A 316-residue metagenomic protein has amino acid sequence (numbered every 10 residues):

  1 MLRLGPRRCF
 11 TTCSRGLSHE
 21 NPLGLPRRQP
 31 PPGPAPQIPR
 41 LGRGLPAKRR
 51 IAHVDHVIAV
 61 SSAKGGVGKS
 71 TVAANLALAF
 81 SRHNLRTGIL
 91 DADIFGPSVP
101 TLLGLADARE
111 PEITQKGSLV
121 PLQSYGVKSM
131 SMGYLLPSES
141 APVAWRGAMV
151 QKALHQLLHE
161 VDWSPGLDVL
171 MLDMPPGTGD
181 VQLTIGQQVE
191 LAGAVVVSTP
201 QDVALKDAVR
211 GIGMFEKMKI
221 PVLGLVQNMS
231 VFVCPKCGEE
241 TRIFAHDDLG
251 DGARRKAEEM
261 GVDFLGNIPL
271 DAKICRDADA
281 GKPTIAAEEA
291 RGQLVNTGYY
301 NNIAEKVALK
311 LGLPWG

Functional and structural regions predicted by a protein language model:
L2-G5, F10-L45, I212-G316: C-terminal lobe/tail of nucleotide-utilizing enzymes
R49-D55: Phosphate-binding P-loop
H56-I94, I212: Walker A/P-loop phosphate-binding motif and the immediately C-terminal alpha-helix
V67-N75, P97-P100, M174-Q182, V203-D207: Short glycine/serine/threonine-rich phosphate/pyrophosphate-binding segments that cradle anionic phosphate groups
R86-S140, A144, Q151, L158-H159 (+2 more regions): Phosphate-binding loop that captures ATP/GTP phosphates
I94-G96, L135-P137, P176-T178, P200-A204 (+3 more regions): Conserved nucleotide-binding/hydrolysis micro-motifs of P-loop NTPases
M130, M174, Q187, N302: Glycine-rich phosphate-binding loops of nucleotide-dependent enzymes
Q156-P165, V169, Q182-V203: Inter-motif core of Ras-like GTPase G domains
